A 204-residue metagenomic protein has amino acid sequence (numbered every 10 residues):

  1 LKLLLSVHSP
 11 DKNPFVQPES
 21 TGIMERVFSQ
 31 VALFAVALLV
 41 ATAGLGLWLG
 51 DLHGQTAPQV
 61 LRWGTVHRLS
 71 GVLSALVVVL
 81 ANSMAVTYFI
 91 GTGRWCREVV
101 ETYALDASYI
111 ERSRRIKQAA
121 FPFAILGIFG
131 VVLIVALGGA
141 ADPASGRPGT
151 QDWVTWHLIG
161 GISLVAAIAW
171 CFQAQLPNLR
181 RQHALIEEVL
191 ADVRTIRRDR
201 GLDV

Functional and structural regions predicted by a protein language model:
L1-I23: N-terminal amphipathic/basic-hydrophobic helices that include classical n-h-c signal peptides and signal-anchor
I23-S29, S108-L133: Loop-to-transmembrane boundary segments
V36-G50: Alpha-helical transmembrane segments of multi-pass membrane proteins
L38-V40, R68-G93, A166-Q175: Hydrophobic alpha-helical membrane-embedded segments
A41-L45, A124-R147: Alpha-helical transmembrane segments and their membrane-interface junctions in multi-pass membrane proteins
Q59-A75, G146-L164: Hydrophobic alpha-helical transmembrane segments
F89-V99, A169-L202: Cytosolic juxtamembrane helix at the C-terminal end of the final transmembrane segment
R97-F123, D192-L202: Short membrane-interface loop/juxtamembrane segments of multi-pass integral membrane proteins
